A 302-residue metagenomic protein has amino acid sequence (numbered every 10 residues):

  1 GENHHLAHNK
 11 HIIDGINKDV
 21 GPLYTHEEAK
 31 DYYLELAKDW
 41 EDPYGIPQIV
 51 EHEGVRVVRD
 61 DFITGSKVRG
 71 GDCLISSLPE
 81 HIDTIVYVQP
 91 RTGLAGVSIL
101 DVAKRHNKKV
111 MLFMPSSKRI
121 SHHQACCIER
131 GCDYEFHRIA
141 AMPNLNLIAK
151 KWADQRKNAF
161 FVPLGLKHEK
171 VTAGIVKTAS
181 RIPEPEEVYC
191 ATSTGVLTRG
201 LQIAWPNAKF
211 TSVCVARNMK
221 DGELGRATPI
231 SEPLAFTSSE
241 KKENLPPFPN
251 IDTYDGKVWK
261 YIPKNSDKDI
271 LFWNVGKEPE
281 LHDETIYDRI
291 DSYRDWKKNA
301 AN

Functional and structural regions predicted by a protein language model:
N3-V20: Acidic, low-complexity, intrinsically disordered interaction modules
L34-D83: Positively charged, low-complexity intrinsically disordered leader regions
C73-L74, V97-A140, I203, K220-R226: Active-site-proximal loop->helix
I82-V102, H106-M114, E187-T194: A short, small-residue-rich loop immediately preceding and capping a beta-strand
G93-V97, I120, G195-R199, G256-I262 (+1 more regions): Short, well-ordered alpha-helical microsegments
S116-E184, R226-N250: Small/polar-residue-rich loop-to-helix segments that shape phosphate-bearing ligand pockets
I175-R181, V188-R199: Internal active-site segments that recognize and position negatively charged phosphoryl groups and nucleotide moieties
N207-S266, I286-N302: Active-site/ligand-binding loops adjacent to catalytic centers
